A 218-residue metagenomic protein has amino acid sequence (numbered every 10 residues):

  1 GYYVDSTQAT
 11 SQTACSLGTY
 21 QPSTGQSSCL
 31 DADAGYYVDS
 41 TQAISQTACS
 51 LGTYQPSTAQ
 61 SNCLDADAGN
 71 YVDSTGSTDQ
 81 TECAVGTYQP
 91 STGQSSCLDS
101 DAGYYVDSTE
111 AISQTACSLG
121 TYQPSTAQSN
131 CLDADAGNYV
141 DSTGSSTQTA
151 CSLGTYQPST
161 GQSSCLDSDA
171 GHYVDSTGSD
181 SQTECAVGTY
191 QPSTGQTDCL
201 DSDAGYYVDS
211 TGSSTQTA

Functional and structural regions predicted by a protein language model:
G1-A218: Disulfide-rich, cysteine-dense extracellular ectodomains and adjacent flexible linkers of secreted and cell-surface
